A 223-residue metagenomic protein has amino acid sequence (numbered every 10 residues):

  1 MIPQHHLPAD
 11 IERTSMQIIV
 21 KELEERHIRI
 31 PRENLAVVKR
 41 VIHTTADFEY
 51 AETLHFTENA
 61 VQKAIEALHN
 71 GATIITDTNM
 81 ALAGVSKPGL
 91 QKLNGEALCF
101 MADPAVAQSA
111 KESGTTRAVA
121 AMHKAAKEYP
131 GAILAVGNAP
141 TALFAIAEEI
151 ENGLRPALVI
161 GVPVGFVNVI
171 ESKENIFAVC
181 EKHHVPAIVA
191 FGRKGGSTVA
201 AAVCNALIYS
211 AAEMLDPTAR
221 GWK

Functional and structural regions predicted by a protein language model:
M1-R29: Charged, compositionally biased N-terminal leader segments and the immediate start of the first structured element
I18-R29, T44-F48, A67-G71, P88 (+4 more regions): Change "in soluble alpha/beta enzymes" to "in soluble alpha/beta proteins
E52-A67: A short, well-structured juxtamembrane/interface segment
D77, V159-G161, V203: Buried hydrophobic positions in well-ordered alpha/beta secondary-structure cores of metabolic enzymes
A81-G84, P140-I146, F166-I170, G196-A200: Short glycine/serine/threonine-rich phosphate/pyrophosphate-binding segments that cradle anionic phosphate groups
L90-Y129: Long, charge-dense
E128, A142-V159, N168-E171, I176-F177 (+1 more regions): Feature captures the catalytic cores and cofactor-binding loops of soluble hydro-lyases/lyases that act on carboxylate
V167-K223: C-terminal functional extensions of proteins
